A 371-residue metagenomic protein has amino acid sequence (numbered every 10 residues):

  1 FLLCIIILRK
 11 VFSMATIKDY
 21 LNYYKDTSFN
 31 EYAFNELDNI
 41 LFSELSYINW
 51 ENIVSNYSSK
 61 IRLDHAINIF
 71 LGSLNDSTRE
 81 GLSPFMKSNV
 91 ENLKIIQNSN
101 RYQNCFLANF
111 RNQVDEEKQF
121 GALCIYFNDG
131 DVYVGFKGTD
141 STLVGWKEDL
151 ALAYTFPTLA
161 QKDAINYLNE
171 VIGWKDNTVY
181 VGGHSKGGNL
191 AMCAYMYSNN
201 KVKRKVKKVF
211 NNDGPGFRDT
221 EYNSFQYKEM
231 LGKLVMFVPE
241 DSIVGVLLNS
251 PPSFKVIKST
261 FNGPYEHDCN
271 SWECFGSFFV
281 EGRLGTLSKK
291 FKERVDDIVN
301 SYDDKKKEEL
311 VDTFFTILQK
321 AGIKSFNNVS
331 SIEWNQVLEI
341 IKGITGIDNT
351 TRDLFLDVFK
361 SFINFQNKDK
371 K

Functional and structural regions predicted by a protein language model:
F1-S13: Short, Lys/Arg-enriched N-terminal segments with co-localized hydrophobic residues within the first ~10-30 amino acids
M14-N104, A108-V132, F136-T178, N199-K371: Alpha/beta hydrolase fold serine-hydrolase catalytic domain that processes acyl esters and thioesters
T178-Y180, C193: Catalytic cysteine-centered active loop of the rhodanese-like fold, especially the PTP/DSP P-loop
G183-G187, A191: Gly/Ala-rich beta-loop-alpha elbow adjacent to hydrolase catalytic centers
A191-N200: Short glycine-enriched nucleophile-adjacent loop and the immediately C-terminal alpha-helix near the catalytic center
